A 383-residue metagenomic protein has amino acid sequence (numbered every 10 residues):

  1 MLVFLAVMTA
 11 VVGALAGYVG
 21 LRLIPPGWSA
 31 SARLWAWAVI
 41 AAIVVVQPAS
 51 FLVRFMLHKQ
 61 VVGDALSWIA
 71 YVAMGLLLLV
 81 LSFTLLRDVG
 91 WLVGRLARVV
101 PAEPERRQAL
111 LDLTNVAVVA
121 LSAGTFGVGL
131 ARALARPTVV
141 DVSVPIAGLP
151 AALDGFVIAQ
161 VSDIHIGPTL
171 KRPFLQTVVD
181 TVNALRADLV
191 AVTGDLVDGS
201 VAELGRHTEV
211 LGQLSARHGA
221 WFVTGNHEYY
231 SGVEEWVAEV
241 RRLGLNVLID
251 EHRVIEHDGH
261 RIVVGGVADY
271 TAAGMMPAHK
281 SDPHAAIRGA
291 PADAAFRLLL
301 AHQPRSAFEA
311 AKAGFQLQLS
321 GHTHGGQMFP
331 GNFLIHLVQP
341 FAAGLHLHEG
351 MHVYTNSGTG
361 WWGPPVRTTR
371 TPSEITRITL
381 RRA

Functional and structural regions predicted by a protein language model:
M1-A135: Non-catalytic terminal accessory segments
V140-A383: Soluble catalytic domains of enzymes that build or remodel membrane lipids, polysaccharides, and related
